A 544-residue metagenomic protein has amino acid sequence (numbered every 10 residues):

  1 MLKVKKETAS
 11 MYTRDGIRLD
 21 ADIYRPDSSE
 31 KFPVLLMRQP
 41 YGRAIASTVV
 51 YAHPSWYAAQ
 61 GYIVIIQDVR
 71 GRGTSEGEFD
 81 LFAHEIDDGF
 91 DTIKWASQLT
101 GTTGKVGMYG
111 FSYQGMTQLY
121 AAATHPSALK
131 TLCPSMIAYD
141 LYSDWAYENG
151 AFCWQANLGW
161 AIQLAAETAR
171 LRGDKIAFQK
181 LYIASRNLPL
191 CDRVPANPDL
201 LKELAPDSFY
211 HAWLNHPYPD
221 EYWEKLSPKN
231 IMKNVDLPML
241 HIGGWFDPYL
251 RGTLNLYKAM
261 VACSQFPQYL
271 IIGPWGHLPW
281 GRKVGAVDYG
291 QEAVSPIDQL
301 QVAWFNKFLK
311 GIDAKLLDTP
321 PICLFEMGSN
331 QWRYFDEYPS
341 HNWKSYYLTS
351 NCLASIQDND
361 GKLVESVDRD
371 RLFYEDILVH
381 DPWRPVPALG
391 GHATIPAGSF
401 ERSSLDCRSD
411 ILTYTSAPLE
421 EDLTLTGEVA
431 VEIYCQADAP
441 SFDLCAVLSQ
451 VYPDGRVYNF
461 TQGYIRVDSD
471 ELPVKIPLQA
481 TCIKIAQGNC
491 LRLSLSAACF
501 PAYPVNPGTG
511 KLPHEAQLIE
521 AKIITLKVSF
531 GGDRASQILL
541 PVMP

Functional and structural regions predicted by a protein language model:
K5-S10, D20, V287, V294-I297 (+1 more regions): Glycine/threonine-rich phosphate-binding loop and adjacent beta-strand/alpha-helix elements that clamp
D15-R25: A short loop-to-beta-strand scaffold at the N-terminal edge of the catalytic core in hydrolase folds
K31-P40: Short beta-strand element of the alpha/beta-hydrolase
S47-I65, Y257: Short amphipathic alpha-helix adjacent to the substrate-entry channel of hydrolases
Y51, A59, A123-H125, T131-N234: Accessory cap/linker subdomain of secreted extracellular hydrolases
L81-L99: Alpha/beta-hydrolase active-site loop
G101-Y113: Alpha/beta-hydrolase fold nucleophile elbow
G115-P126: Short glycine-enriched nucleophile-adjacent loop and the immediately C-terminal alpha-helix near the catalytic center
